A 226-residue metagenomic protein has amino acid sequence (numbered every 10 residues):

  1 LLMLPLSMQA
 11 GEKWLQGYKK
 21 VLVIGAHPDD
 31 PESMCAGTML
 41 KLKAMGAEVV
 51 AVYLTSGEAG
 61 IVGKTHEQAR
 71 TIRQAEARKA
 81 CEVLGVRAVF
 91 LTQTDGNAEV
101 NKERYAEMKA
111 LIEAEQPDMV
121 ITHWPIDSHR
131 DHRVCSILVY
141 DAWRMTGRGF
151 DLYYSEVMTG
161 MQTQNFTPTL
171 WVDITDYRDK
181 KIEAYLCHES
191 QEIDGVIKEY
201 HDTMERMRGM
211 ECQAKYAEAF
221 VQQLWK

Functional and structural regions predicted by a protein language model:
L2, M8-I24, E82, R87 (+1 more regions): Metal-dependent de-N-acetylase/amidase catalytic core
L6-E115, R144-M145: Active-site rim/loop-helix segments in enzyme catalytic domains that contact anionic ligands
